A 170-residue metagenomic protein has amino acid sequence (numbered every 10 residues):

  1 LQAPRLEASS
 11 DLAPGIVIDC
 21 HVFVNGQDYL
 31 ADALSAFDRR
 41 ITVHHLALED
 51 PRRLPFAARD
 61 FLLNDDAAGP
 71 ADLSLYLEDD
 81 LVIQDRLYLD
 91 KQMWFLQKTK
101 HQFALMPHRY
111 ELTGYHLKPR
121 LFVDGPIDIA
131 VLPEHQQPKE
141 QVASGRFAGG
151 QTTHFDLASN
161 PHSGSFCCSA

Functional and structural regions predicted by a protein language model:
L1, A47-R59, Q84-D85, F166-S169: Phosphate/oxyanion-binding active-site loops and adjacent basic polyanion-contact surfaces
L1-V17: Short, acidic, metal-binding catalytic loop of nucleotide-sugar glycosyltransferases
P14-G15, A67-A68, K98-T99: Alpha-helix termination/capping residues and helix-transition junctions
D19-H21: A structural signal for isolated positions on well-ordered beta-strands in alpha/beta enzyme cores
F23-L73: Active-site-proximal specificity loops/subdomain of glycosyltransferases
Q27-L30, D80-Q84, L112: Short acidic, S/G/P-rich loop/turn micro-motifs used as interaction or catalytic elements
A71-V82: Short beta-strand-to-loop acidic/aromatic patch adjacent to the donor-nucleotide binding site
Q84-A170: Conserved catalytic core of nucleotide-sugar-dependent glycosyltransferases
